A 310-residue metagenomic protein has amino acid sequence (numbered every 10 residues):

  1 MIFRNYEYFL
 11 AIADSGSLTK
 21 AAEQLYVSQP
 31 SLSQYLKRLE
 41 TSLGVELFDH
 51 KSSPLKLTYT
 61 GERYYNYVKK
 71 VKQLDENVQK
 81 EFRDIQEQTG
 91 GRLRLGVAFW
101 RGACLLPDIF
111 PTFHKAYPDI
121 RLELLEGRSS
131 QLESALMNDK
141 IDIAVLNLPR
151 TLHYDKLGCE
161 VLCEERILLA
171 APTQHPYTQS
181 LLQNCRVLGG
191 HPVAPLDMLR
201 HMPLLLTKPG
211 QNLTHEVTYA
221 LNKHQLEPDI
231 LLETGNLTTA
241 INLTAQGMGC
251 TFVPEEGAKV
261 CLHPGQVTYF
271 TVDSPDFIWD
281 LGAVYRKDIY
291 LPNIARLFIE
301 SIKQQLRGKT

Functional and structural regions predicted by a protein language model:
L10-P30: Short helix-boundary/capping micro-motifs
E40-L57, Q79: A short LG(V/I)-centered, amphipathic sequence patch enriched for acidic residue(s) preceding the LG motif
S42-L43, Y64-Q86, F298, K309: Alpha-helical linker/hinge and terminal dimerization helices associated with HTH transcriptional regulators
G91-H153, T234: Central regulatory/effector-binding core of bacterial HTH transcription factors
L105, T268-T310: A late-sequence structural motif
R128-S129, M137-K140, N147, G210-V267: Hydrophobic hinge/microswitch elements
Y154-E160, E165, H191, G235-D288: Beta-alpha-beta core module
A171, Y177-L181, C185-H224, L291-A295 (+2 more regions): Secondary-structure junction motif
